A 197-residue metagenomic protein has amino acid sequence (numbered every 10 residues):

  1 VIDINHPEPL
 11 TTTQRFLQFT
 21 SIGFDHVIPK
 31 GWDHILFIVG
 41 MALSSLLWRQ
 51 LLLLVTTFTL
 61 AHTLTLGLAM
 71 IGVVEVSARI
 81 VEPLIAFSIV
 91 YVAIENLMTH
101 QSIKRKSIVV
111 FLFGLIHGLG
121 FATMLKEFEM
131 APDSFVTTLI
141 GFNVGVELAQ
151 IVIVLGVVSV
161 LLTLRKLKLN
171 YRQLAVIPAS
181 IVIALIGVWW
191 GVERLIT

Functional and structural regions predicted by a protein language model:
V1-W32, I196-T197: Histidine-/acidic- and/or cysteine-rich, low-complexity loops and terminal segments associated with membrane
H26-T197: Hydrophobic alpha-helical transmembrane segments in multi-pass membrane proteins
